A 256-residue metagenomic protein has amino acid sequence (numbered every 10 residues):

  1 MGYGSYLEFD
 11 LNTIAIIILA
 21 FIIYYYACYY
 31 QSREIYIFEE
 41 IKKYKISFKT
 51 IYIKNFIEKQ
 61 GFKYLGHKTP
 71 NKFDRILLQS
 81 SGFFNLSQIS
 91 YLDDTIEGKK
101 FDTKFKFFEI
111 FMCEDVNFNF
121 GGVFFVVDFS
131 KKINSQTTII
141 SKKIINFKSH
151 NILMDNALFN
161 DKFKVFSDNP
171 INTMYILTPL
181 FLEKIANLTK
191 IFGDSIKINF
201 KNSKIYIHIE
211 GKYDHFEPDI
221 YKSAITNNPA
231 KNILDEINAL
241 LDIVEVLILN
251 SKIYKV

Functional and structural regions predicted by a protein language model:
M1-G4, C28: Alpha-helical transmembrane segments and immediately adjacent membrane-interfacial amphipathic helices
G4-L19: Hydrophobic alpha-helical transmembrane segments
I17-R33, F216-S223: Alpha-helical context
I23-Y52: Transmembrane-cytosolic junction motif
T50-V256: Charged, low-complexity intrinsically disordered regions
